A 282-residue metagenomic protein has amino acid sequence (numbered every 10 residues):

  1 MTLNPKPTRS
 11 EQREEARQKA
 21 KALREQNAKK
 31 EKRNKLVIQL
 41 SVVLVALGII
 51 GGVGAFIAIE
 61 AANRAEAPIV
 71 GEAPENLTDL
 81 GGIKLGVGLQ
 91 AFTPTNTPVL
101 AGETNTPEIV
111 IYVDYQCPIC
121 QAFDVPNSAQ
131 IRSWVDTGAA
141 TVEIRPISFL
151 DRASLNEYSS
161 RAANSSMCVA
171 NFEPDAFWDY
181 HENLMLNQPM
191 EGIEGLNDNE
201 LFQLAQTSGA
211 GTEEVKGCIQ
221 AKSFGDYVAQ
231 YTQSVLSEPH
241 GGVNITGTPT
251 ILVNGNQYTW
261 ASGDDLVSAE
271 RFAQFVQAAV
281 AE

Functional and structural regions predicted by a protein language model:
L3-A46, I50-A67, Q206-E282: C-terminal cap of thioredoxin/glutaredoxin-like
E60-V113, V125-N127: Extracytoplasmic low-complexity, Pro/Thr/Ser/Ala/Gly-rich segments that lie immediately after a secretion/anchoring
E103-T104, W134-T137, F172, G242-I245: Extracellular/periplasmic catalytic domains that process cell-envelope and extracellular macromolecules
Y112-D114, R145-S148, L184-M185, Q220 (+2 more regions): Active-site-proximal beta-strand/loop segments in catalytic clefts of secreted hydrolases
V113, Q121-E200: Structural alpha/beta surface segment adjacent to cysteine/selenocysteine redox centers across thiol/disulfide enzymes
P118: Cys/His/Pro-rich metal-binding microdomains
E200-Q206: Flexible, glycine-rich surface segments
